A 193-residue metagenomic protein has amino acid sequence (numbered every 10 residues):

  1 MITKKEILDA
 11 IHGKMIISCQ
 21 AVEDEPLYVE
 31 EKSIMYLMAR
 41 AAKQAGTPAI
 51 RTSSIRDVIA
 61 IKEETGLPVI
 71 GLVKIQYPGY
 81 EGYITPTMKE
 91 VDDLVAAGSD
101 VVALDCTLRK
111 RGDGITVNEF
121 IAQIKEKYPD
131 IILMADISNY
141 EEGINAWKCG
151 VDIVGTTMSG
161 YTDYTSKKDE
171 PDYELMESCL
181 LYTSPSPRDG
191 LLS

Functional and structural regions predicted by a protein language model:
I2-K89: Conserved N-terminal beta1-alpha1 strand-loop-helix module at the mouth
Q20-V22, I55, K74-Q76, T107-R109 (+3 more regions): Active-site beta-loop-alpha junctions enriched in small/polar residues
T52-L67, Y83-P86, L108-I124, E141 (+1 more regions): Active-site-adjacent beta->alpha loops and helix N-cap segments on the catalytic face of soluble alpha/beta enzymes
T65-V69, G98-D100, P129, K148-G155: Glycine-enriched alpha-helix->loop->beta-strand junction motifs that scaffold or abut catalytic
K89-E90, Y140-C149, S193: Catalytic cores of alpha/beta
Y182-P187: Conserved small/polar residues in nucleotide/adenosyl-binding loops
